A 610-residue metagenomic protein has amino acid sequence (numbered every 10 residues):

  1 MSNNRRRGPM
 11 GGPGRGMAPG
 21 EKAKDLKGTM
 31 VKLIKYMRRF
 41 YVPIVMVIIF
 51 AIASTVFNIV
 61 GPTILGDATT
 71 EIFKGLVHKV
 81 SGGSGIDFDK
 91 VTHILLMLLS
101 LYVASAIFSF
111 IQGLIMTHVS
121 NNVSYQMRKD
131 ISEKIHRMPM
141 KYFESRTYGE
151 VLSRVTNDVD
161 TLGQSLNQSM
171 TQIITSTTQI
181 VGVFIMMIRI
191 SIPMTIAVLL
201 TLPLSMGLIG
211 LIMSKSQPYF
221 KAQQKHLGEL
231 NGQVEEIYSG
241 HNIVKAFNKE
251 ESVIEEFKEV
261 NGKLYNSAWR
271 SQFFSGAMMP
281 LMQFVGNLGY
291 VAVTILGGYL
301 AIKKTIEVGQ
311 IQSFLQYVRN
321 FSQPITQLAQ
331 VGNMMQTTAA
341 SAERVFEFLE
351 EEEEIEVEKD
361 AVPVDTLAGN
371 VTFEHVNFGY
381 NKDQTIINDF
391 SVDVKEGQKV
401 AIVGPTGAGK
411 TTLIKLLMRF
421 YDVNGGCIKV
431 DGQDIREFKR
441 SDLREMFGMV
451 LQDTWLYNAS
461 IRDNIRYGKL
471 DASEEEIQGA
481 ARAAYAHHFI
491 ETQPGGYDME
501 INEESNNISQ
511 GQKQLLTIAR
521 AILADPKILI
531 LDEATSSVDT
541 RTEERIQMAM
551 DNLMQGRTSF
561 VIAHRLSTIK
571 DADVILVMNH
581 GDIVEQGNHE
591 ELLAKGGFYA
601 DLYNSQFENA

Functional and structural regions predicted by a protein language model:
S2, I44-F108, I188-P193, K304-V308: Transmembrane helix-loop-helix hairpins at lipid-water interfaces of multipass membrane proteins, especially the type-1
G16-E21, N121, K129-S153, N157-V159 (+7 more regions): Short intracellular "coupling" helices and adjacent cytoplasmic loop segments at the cytosolic face of multi-pass
L26-Y41, V151: A short amphipathic helical element positioned immediately N-terminal to and/or at the very start of a transmembrane
R38, L96, F108, Q112 (+5 more regions): Hydrophobic alpha-helical transmembrane segments of ABC transporter permease domains
R39, P43-V56, D67, Q168-A222 (+2 more regions): Transmembrane helices of ABC transporter permease
M140-K141, V159-L166, M170, I174 (+5 more regions): An intracellular "coupling" helix at the cytosolic face of ABC transporter transmembrane type-1 domains
M186-L200, G210, R270-E343, F348-L349: Helix-loop-helix
E350, V357-E358, V364-A610: ABC-type nucleotide-binding domain
